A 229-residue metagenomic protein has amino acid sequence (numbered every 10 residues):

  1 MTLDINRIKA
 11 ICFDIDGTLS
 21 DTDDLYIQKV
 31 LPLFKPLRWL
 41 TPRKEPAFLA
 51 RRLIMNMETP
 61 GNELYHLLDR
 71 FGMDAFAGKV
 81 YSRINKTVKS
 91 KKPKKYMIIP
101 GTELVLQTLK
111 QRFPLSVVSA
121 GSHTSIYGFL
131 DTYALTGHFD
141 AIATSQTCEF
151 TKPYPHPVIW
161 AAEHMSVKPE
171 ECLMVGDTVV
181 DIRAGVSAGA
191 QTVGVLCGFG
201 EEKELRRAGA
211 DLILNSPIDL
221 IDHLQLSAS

Functional and structural regions predicted by a protein language model:
M1-I11, Q107, H123, Y127-S229: Asp-based, Mg2+/Mn2+-dependent phosphohydrolase catalytic module
D4-E103, Q111: N-terminal helical cap/lid subdomain that shapes the substrate entry/recognition surface in HAD-like hydrolases
T18, S119-G121: Conserved phosphate-coupling serine/threonine residues in phosphotransfer and NTP-handling enzymes
F34, R38, G72, K92 (+5 more regions): Secondary-structure transition/hinge residues
R70, D74, R112, Y133-T136 (+1 more regions): Residues at alpha-helix boundaries and the short loops/turns that link adjacent helices
P114-S116, Q191: Proline-centered loop/turn at the N-terminus of a beta-strand
